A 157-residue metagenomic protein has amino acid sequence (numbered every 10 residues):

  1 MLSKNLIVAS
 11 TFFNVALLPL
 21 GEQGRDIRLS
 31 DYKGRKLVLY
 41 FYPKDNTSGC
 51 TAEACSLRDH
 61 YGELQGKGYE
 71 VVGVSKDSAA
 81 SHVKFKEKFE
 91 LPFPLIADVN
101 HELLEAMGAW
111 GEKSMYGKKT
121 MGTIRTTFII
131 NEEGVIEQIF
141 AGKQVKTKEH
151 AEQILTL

Functional and structural regions predicted by a protein language model:
M1-L157: Chalcogenol-based redox active-site neighborhoods
